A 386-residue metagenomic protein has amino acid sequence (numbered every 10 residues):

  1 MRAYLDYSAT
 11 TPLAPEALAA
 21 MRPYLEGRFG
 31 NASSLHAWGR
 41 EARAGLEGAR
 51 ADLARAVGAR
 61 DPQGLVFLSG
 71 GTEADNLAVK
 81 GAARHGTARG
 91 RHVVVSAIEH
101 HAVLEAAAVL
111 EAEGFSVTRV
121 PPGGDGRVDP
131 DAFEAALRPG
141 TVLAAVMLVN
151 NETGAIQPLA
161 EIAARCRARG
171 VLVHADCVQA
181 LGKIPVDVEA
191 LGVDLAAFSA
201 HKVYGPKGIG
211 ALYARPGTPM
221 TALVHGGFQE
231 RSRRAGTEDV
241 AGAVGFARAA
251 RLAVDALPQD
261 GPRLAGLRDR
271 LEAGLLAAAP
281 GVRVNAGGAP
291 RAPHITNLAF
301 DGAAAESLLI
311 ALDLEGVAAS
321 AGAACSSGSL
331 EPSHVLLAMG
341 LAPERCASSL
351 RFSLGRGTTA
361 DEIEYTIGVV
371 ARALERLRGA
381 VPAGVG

Functional and structural regions predicted by a protein language model:
M1-G386: Pyridoxal 5′-phosphate
